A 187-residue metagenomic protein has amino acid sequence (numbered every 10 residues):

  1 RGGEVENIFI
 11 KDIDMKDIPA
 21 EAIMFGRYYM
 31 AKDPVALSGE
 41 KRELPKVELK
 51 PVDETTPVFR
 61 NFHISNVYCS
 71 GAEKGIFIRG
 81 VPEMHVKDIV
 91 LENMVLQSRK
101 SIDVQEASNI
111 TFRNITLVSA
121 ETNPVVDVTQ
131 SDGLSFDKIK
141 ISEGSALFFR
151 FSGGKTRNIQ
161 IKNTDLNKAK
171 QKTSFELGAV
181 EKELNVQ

Functional and structural regions predicted by a protein language model:
R1-Q187: Extracellular/periplasmic carbohydrate-active domains that bind, remodel, or depolymerize complex polysaccharides
